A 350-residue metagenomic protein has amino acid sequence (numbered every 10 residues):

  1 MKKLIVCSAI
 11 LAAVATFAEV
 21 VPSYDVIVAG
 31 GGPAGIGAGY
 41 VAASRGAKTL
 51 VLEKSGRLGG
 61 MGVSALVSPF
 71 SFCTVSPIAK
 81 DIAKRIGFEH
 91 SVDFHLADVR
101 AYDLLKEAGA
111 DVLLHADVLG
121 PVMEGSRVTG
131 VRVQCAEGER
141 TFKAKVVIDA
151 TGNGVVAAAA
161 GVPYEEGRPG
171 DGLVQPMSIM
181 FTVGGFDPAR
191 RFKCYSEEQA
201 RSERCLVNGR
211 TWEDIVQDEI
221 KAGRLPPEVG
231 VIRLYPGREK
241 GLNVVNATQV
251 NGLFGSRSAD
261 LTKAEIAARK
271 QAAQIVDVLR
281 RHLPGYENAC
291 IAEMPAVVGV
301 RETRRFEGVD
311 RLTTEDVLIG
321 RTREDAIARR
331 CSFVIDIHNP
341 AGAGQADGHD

Functional and structural regions predicted by a protein language model:
L4-V14: Sec-dependent N-terminal signal peptides
T16-A18: Boundary at the C-terminal end of the N-terminal hydrophobic targeting segment
V20-G32: Beta1/beta-strand and adjacent pyrophosphate-binding region of the FAD-binding site in flavoprotein oxidoreductases
G32, H90, F94, D98 (+2 more regions): Solvent-exposed, acidic/flexible segments
G35: N-terminal Rossmann-fold NAD(P) dinucleotide-binding loop
V41, A47-K48, E53-R127, Q175-P176 (+1 more regions): Conserved N-terminal/central alpha/beta ligand/cofactor-binding core
V122-T141: Conserved beta-strand-loop-beta-strand element in the redox core of flavoprotein oxidoreductases
E139-R140, A144-V146, A150-D350: Flavin (FAD/FMN)-binding glycine-rich loop and adjacent Rossmann-like elements that form
